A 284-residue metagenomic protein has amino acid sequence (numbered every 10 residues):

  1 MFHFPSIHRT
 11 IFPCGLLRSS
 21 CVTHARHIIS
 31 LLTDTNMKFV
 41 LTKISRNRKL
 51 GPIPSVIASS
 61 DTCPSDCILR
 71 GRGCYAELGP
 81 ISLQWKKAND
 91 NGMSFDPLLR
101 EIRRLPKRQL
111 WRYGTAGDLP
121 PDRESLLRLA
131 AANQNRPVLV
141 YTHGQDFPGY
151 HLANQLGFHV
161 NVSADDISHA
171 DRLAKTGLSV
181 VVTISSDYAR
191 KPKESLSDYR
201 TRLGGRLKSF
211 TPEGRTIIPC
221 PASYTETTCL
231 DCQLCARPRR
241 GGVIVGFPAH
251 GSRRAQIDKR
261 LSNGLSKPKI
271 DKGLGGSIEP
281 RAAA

Functional and structural regions predicted by a protein language model:
F2-A284: Class I S-adenosyl-L-methionine
